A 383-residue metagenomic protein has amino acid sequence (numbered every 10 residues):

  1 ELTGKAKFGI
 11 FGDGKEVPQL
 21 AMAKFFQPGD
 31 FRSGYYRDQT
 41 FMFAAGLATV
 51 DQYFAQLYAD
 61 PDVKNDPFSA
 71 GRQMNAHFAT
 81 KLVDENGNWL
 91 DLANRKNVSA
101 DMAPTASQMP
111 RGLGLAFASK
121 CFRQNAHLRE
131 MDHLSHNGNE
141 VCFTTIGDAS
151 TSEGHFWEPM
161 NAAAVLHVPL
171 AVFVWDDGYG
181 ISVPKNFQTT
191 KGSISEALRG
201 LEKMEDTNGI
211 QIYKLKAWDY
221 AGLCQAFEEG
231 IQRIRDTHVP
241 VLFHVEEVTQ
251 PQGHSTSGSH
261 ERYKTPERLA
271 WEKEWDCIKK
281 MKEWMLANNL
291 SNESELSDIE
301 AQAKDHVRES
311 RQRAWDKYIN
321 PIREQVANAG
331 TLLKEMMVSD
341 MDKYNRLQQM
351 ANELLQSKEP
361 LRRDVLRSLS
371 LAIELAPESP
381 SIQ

Functional and structural regions predicted by a protein language model:
E1-P18, K24, P251-Q383: Conserved acidic/glycine
L2-F173, G178-G180, P184-E202, T207: Cofactor-binding active-site loop characterized by glycine-rich and histidine/acidic residues
R123, L134-E140, T190-E229, K273-Q302: Conserved thiamine diphosphate
F156-P159, Q225-Q232: Glycine-rich, charged/polar anion/phosphate-binding loops that engage phosphate groups from diverse ligands
Q232-V239: Long, amphipathic alpha-helical stalk/connector segments used for oligomerization, subunit docking, or mechanical
V248: Aromatic-lined glycan-binding groove of carbohydrate-active enzymes
